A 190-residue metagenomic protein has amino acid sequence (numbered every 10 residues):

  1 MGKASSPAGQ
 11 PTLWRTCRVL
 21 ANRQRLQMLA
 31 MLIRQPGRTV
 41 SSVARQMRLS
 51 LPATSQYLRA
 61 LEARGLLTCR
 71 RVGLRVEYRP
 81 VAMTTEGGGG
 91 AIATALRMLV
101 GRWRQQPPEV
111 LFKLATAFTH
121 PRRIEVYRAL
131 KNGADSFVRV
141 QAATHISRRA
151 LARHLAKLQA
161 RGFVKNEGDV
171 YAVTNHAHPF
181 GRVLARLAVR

Functional and structural regions predicted by a protein language model:
M1-L13, A30, R34, V81-N132 (+1 more regions): Amphipathic alpha-helical dimerization/coiled-coil segments that flank or bridge DNA-binding/regulatory modules
G2-R75: DNA-contacting interfaces and partner/effector-binding or oligomerization modules in DNA-centric proteins
R38-R45, V126-A129, G133-A143: Short acidic, hydrophobic short linear motifs in intrinsically disordered regions
S42, A150, Q159-N166, H176: Contiguous, function-dense segments enriched for cysteine-driven chemistry and partner/ligand-binding capacity
L49-E62, H145-A160: Short amphipathic alpha-helical interaction segments
E62-R70, Q159-D169: A short, conserved structural fragment
G65-L66, R79, L151: Soluble, non-transmembrane catalytic domains of enzymes that act on hydrophobic metabolites at membranes
R71-E77, M83, E167-A177: Short, Lys/Arg-rich nucleic-acid/phosphate-binding segment
